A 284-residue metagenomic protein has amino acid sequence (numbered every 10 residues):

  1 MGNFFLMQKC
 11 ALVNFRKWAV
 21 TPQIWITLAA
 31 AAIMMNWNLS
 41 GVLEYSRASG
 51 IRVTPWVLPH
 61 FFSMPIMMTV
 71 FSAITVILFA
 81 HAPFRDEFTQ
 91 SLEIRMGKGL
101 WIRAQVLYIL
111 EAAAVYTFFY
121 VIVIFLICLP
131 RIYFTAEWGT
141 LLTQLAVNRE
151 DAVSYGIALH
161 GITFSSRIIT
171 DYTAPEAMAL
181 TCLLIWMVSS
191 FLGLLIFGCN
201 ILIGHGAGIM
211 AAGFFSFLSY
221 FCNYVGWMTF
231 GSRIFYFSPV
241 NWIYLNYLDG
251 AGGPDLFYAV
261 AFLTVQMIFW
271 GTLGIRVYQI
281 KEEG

Functional and structural regions predicted by a protein language model:
M1-T27: Aromatic- and glycine-rich beta-strand/loop motifs that create alpha-glucan
A19, L92-L110: Interfacial transmembrane-helix boundary/kink motif in multi-pass membrane proteins
P22, G97-G99, G204-I209: Membrane-helix interface segments
L28-A32, A207-Y220: Central hydrophobic cores of alpha-helical transmembrane segments in multi-pass integral membrane proteins
M35-A82, R103-I201, F235-F262: Secretory targeting signals
L78-I94, K98: Transmembrane helix boundary and interhelical loop/hinge segments in multi-pass membrane proteins
L195-L202, V265-G284: Junction motif at the cytosolic side of a transmembrane helix
F215-Y247: Extended hydrophobic/aromatic segments used for targeting, binding, or gating
